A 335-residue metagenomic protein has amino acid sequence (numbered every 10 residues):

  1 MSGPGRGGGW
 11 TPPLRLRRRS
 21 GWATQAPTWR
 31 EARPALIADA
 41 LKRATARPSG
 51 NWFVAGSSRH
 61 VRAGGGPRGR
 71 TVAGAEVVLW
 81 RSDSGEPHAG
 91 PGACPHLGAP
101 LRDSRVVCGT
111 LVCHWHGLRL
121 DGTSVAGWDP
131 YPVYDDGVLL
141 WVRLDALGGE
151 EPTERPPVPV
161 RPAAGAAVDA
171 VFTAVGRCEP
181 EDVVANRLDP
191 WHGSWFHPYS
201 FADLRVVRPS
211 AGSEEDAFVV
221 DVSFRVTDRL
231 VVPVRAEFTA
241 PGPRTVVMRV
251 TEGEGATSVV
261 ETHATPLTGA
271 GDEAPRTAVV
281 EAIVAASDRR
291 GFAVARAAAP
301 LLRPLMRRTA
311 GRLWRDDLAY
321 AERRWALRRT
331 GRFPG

Functional and structural regions predicted by a protein language model:
G3-L36, S82, E86-A93, V158-T173 (+1 more regions): N-terminal short leaders/motifs
G3-S57, P130-D136, L140-R161: Replace "small metal-dependent catalytic modules" with "small catalytic or cofactor-binding modules
P4, G56-R161: Rieske [2Fe-2S] iron-sulfur-binding domain
A46-P48, V72, A126, D135 (+3 more regions): A generic structural signal for short, non-catalytic loop/turn and secondary-structure boundary residues
S49-A63, W115, G122, R187-P190 (+1 more regions): Short Pro/Gly-enriched beta-strand edge/turn motifs at strand-loop
G50, A63-G65, A75, W128 (+2 more regions): Short beta-strand-initiation
R155-G335: C-terminal catalytic domain of Rieske-type non-heme iron oxygenases
